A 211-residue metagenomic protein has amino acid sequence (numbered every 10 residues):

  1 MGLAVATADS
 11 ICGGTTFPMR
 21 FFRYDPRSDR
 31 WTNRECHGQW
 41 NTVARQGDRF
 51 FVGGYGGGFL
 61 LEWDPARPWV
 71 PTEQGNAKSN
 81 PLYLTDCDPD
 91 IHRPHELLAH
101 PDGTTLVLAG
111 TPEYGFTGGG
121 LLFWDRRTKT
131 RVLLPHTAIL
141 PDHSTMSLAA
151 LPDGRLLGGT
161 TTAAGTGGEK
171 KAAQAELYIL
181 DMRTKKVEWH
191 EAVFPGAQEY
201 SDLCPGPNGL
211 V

Functional and structural regions predicted by a protein language model:
M1-A6, H37-G47, Y83-A99, P141-A150 (+1 more regions): Repeated scaffold domains used in trafficking and secretory/extracellular systems, primarily beta-propellers
A8-D9, G47-D48, D102-T104, D153-R155 (+1 more regions): Short coil/turn segments that connect the beta-strands within blades of beta-propeller domains
C12, T32-N33, F51, V70-P71 (+5 more regions): Aromatic (tryptophan-biased) beta-strands that constitute blades/sheets of beta-rich domains
G13-F17, V52-G56, L108-F116, G158-K171: Conserved beta-strand positions in repeat-built beta-propeller and related beta-rich domains
P18-R23, G58-D64, G115-L122, G165-L177: Structural motif
D25-D29, D64-P68, D125-K129, D181-K185: Short loop/turn segments that connect beta-strands within beta-propeller blades
V70-D90, V132-D142, W189-A197: Surface-exposed loop and turn segments in beta-propeller and other repeat-based domains that flank or scaffold
G158-A175, F194-L210: Loop/turn-rich, solvent-exposed surfaces of beta-rich toroidal or solenoidal domains
